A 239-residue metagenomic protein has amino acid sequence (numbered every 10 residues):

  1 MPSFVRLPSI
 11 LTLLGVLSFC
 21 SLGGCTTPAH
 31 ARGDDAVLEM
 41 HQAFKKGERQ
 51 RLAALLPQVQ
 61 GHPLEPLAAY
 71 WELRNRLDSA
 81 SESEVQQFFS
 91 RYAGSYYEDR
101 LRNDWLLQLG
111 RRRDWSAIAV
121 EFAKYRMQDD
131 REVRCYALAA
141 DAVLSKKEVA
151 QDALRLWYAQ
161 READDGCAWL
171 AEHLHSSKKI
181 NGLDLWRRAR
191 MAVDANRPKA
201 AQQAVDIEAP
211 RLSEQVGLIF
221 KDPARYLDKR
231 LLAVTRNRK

Functional and structural regions predicted by a protein language model:
M1-R6: N-terminal secretory signal peptides that target proteins for export/translocation
S9-G23: Bacterial N-terminal signal peptides
T26-A93, D99-K239: Extracytoplasmic and endomembrane cell-envelope/extracellular-matrix remodeling and assembly machinery
